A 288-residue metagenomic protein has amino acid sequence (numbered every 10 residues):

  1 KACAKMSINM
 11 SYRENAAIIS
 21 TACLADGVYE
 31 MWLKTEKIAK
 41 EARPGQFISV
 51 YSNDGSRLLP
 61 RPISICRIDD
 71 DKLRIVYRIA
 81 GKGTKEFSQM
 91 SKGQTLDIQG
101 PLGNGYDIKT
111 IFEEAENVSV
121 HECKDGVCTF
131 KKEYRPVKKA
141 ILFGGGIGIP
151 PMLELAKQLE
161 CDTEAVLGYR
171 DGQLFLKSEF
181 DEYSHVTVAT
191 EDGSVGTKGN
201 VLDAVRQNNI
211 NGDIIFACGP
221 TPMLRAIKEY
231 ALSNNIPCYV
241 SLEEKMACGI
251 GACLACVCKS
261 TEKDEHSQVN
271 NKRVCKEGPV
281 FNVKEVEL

Functional and structural regions predicted by a protein language model:
K1-N9: N-terminal amphipathic/basic-hydrophobic helices that include classical n-h-c signal peptides and signal-anchor
N9-Q94, K131: Ferredoxin-reductase
S20, R67, V188-T190, V240 (+1 more regions): Structural signal for conserved beta-strand scaffold positions within catalytic alpha/beta enzyme cores
K85, Q89-K245: FNR/FR-type flavoprotein reductase catalytic core
P151, E244-P279: Local cysteine-cluster metal-coordination motifs and their immediate loop/turn environment, predominantly Fe-S cluster
